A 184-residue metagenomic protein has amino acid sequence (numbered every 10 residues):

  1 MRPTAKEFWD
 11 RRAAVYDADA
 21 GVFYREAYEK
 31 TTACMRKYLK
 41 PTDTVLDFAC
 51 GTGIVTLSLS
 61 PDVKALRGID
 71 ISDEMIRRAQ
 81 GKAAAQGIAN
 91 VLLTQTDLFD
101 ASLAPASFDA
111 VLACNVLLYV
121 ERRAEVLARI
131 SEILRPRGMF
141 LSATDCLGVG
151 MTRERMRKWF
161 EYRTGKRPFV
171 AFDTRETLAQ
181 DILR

Functional and structural regions predicted by a protein language model:
M1-K40, G148-V149: Conserved class I S-adenosyl-L-methionine
K40, V120-E121, L134-R135: Helix-to-beta-strand junctions that scaffold the AdoMet/dcAdoMet cofactor pocket in Class I SAM-dependent enzymes
L46-F48, T52-D100: Class I SAM-dependent methyltransferase SAM/SAH-binding core
L112: A conserved beta-strand element that flanks and buttresses the S-adenosyl-L-methionine
N115-V116: Short catalytic micro-motifs in class I SAM-dependent methyltransferases
A124-P136: A short glycine-rich, Lys/Arg-flanked "PGG" loop and its adjoining helix->strand segment in the class I
L141-K166: Conserved class I S-adenosyl-L-methionine
V170-R184: Short alpha-helix
